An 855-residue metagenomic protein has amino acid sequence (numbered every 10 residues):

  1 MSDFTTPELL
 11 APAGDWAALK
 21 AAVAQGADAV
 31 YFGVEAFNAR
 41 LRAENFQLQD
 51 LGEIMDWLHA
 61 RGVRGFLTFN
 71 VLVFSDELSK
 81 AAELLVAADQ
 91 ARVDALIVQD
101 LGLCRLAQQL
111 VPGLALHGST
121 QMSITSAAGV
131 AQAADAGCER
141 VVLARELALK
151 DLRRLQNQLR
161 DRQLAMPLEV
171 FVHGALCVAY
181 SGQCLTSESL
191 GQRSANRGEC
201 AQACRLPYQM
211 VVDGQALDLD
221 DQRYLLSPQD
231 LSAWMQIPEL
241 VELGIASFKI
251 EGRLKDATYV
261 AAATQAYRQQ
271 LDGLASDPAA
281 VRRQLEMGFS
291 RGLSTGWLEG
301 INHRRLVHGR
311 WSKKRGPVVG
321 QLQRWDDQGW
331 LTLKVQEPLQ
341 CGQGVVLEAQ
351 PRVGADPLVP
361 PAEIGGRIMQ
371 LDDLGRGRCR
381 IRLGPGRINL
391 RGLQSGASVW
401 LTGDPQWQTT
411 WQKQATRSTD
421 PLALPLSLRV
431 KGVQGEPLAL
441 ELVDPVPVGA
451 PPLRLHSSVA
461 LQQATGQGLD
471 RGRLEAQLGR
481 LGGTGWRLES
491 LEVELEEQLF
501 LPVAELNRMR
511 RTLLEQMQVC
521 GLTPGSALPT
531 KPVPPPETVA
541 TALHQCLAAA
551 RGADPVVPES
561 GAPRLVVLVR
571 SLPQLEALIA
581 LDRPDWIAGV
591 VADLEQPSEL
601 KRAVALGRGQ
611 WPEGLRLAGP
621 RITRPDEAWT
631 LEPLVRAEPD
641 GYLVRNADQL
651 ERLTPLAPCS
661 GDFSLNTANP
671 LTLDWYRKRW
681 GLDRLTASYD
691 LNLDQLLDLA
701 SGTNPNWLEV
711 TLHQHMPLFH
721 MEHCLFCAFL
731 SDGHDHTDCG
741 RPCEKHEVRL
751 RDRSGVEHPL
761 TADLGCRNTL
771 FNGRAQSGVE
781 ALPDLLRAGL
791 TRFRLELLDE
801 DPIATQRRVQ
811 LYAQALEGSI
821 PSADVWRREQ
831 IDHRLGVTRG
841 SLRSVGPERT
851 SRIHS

Functional and structural regions predicted by a protein language model:
S2-I124, A128, K150-S247, L254-S398 (+2 more regions): Active-site pocket-lining/capping segments in soluble small-molecule metabolic enzymes
E139-R140, Q406: Long, basic N-terminal domains or extensions that often function in RNA/ssDNA interaction or organelle/cellular
A144: His/Asp/Glu-rich metal-coordinating catalytic cores of metallo-dependent phosphodiesterases/hydrolases acting on
